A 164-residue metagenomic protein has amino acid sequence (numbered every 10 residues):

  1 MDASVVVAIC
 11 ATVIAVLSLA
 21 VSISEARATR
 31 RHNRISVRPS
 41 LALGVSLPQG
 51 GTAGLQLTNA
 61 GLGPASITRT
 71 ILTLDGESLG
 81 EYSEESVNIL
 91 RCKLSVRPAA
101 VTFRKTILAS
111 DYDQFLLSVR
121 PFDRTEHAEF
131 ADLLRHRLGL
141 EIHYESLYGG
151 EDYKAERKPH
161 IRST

Functional and structural regions predicted by a protein language model:
M1-T68, L72-L79: Membrane-proximal alpha-helical anchors
V5, G50-G51, S66-T68, T73-T164: An amphipathic alpha-helical interaction surface
